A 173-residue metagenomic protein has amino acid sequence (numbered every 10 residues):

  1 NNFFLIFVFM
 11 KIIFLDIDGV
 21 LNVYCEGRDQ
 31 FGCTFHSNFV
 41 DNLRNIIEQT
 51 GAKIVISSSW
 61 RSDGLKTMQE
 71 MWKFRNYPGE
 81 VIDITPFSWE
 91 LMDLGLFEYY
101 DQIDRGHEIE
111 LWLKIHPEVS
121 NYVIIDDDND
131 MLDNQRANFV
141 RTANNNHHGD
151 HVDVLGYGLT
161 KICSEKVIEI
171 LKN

Functional and structural regions predicted by a protein language model:
N1-F9: Short, Lys/Arg-enriched N-terminal segments with co-localized hydrophobic residues within the first ~10-30 amino acids
M10-N173: Catalytic phosphate/metal-binding cores of nucleic-acid and nucleotide-processing enzymes, i.e., regions that mediate
